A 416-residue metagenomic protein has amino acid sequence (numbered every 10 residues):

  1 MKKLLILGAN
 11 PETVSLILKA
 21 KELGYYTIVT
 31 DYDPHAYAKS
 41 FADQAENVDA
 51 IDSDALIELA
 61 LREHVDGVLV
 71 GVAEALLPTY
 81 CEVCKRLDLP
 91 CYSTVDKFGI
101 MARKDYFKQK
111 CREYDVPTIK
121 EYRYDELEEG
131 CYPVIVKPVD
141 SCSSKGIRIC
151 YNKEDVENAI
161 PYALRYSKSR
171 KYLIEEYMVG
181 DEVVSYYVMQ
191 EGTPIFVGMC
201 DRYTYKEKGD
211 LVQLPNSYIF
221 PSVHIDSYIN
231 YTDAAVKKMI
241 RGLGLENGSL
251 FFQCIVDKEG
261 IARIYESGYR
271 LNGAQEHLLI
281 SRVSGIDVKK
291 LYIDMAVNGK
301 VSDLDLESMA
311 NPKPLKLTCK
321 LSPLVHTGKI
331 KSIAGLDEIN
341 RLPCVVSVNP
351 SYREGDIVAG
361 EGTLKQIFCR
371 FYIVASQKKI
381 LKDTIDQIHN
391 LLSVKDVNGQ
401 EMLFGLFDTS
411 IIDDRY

Functional and structural regions predicted by a protein language model:
M1-K97, G299-S302, S308, K313 (+2 more regions): ATP-binding N-terminal substructure of ATP-dependent carboxylate-amine bond-forming enzymes
A45-I51, E121-Y124, C150: Short acidic-hydrophobic, aromatic-tinged amphipathic segments that line or gate anion-handling sites
K85-G146, K153: A conserved helix-loop-beta module that forms one wall/lid of the active-site cleft in ATP-utilizing catalytic domains
P117-I119, P133, I147-D181, M199-C200 (+5 more regions): Conserved ATP-binding module of the ATP-grasp superfamily
E175, E246-K258, L304-E307, L403-D408: A short glycine-rich, hydrophobically flanked beta-strand micro-motif that places a catalytic Asp/Glu for divalent metal
Y177-V179, Y187-L245, S249, V256 (+3 more regions): ATP-dependent carboxylate/phosphate-activation module, predominantly the ATP-grasp catalytic core and closely related
L250, R263, I339-D356: A structural supersecondary motif
V301-P343: A glycine-rich beta-turn/hairpin centered on an aromatic-Pro dipeptide
